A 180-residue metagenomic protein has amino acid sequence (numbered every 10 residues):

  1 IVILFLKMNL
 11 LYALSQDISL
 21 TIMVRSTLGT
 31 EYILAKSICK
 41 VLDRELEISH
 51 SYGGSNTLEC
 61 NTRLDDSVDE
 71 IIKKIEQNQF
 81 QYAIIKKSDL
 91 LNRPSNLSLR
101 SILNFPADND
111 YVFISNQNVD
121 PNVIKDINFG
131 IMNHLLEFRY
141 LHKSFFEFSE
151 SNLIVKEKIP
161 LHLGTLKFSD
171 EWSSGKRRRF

Functional and structural regions predicted by a protein language model:
S19-S37: Extracytoplasmic "Venus flytrap"
T21-V24, P106-V123: A bilobed periplasmic-binding-protein/Venus flytrap-type ligand-binding module shared by bacterial periplasmic
E31-G54: Short, polar/charged alpha-helical segment
L34, V119-G130: Short amphipathic alpha-helical coupling segments at ligand-binding clamshell hinges and other catalytic/signaling
S49-K73, Q77: Short helix-initiation/N-cap motifs at beta->coil->alpha
D66-V68, N78-L90: Beta->alpha turn/N-cap motifs
Q77, N92-D108: Ligand-binding "clamshell"
M132-F180: An extracytoplasmic/periplasmic, membrane-proximal ligand-sensing/linker region
